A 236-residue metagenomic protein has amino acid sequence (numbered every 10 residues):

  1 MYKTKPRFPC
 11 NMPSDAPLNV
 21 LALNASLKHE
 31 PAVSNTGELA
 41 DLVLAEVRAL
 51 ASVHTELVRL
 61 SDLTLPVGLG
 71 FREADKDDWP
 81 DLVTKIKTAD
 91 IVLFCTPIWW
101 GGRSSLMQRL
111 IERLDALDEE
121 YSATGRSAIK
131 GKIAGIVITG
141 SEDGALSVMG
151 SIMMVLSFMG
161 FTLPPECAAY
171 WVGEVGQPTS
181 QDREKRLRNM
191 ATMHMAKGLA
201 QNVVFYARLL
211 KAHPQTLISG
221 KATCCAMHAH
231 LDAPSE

Functional and structural regions predicted by a protein language model:
M1-T124, R186-E236: N-terminal beta1-alpha1-beta2 submodule of the flavodoxin-like/Rossmannoid cofactor-binding fold
G125-G173, A191-H194: Short, glycine-/small-residue-rich phosphate/pyrophosphate-handling segment
G135, T179-A191: Juxtamembrane/interfacial segments around transmembrane helices
V175-Q177: Long, compositionally biased intrinsically disordered regions
